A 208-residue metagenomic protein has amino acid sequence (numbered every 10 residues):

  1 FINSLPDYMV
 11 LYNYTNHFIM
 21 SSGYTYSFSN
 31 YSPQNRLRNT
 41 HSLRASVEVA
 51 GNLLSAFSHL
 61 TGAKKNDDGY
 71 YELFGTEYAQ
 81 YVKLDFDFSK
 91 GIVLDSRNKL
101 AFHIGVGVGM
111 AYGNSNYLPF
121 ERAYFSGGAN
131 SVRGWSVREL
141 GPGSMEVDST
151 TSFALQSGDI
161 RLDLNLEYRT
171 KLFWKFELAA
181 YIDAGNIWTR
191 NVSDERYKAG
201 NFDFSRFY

Functional and structural regions predicted by a protein language model:
F1-S22, F28-S32, R36: Surface-exposed, low-complexity/disordered segments and acidic/polar micro-motifs at processing/linker regions
L5, S21, L37-Y208: C-terminal transmembrane beta-barrel domains of outer membrane proteins
